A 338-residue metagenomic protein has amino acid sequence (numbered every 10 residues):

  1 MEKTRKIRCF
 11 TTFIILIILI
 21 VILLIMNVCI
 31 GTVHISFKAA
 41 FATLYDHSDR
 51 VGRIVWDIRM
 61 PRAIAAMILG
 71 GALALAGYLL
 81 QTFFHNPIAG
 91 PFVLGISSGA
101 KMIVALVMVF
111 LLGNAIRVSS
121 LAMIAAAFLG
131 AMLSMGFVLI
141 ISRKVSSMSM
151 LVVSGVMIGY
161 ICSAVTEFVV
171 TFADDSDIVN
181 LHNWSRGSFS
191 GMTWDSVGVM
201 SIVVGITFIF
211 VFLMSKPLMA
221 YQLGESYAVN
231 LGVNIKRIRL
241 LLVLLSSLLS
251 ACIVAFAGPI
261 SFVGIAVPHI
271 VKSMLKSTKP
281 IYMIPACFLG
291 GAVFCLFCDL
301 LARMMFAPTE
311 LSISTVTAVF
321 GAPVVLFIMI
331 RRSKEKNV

Functional and structural regions predicted by a protein language model:
M1-V338: Alpha-helical transmembrane segments in inner-membrane proteins
